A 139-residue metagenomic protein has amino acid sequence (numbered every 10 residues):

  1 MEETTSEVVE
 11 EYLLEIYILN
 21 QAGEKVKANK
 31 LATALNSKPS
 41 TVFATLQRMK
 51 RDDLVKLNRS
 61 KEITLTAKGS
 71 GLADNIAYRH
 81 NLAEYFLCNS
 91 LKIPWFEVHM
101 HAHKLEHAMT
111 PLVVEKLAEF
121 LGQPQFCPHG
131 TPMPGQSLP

Functional and structural regions predicted by a protein language model:
M1-N36: Extreme N-terminal segment that seeds HTH/winged-HTH DNA-binding domains in transcriptional regulators
S40, F96: Key DNA-contact positions within bacterial/archaeal DNA-binding proteins
L46-Q47: Short, hydrophobic-biased segments on the C-terminal half of alpha helices that form "recognition helices"
K50-N58: A short, conserved structural fragment
K61-H80: Basic, amphipathic "hinge/linker" alpha-helix immediately C-terminal to the N-terminal HTH DNA-binding motif
E106-P139: C-terminal regulatory/oligomerization modules of transcriptional regulators
